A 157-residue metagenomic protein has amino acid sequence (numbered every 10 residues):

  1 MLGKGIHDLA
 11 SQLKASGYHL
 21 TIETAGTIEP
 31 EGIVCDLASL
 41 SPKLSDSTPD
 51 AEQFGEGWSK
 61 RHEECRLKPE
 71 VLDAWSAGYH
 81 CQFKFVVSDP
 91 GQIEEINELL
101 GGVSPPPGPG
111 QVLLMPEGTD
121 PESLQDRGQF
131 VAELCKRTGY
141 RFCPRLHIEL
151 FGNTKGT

Functional and structural regions predicted by a protein language model:
M1-T157: Conserved AdoMet/S-adenosylmethionine-binding subsite of the radical SAM
